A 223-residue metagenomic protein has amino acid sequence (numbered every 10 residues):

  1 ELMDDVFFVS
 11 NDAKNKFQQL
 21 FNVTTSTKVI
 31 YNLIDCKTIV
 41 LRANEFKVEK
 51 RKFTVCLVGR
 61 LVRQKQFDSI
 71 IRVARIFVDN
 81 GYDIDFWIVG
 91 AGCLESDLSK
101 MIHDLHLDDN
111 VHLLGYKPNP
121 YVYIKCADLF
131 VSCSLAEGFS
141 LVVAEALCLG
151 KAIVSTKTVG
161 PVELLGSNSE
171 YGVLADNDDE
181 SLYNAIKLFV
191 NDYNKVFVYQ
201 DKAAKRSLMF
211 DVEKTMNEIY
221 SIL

Functional and structural regions predicted by a protein language model:
D12, L33: Carbohydrate-associated surface elements
V48-K65, I71-A74: Conserved donor-binding/catalytic core segment of Leloir-type glycosyltransferases
S99-G115: Nucleotide-activated donor-binding/catalytic signature segment of Leloir-type glycosyltransferases, i.e., the conserved
Y116, L135: Aromatic "clamp/platform" in nucleotide-sugar-dependent glycosyltransferases that forms part of the donor/acceptor
A152-S155: Short hydrophobic beta-strand element within catalytic cores of glycosyltransferases and related nucleotide-activated
S167-E180, L188-Y193: Conserved acidic donor-binding segment of nucleotide-sugar-dependent glycosyltransferases
L188, K195-M209: A short, well-ordered alpha-helix in the C-terminal region of glycosyltransferases
V212-L223: C-terminal alpha-helical cap of glycosyltransferases
